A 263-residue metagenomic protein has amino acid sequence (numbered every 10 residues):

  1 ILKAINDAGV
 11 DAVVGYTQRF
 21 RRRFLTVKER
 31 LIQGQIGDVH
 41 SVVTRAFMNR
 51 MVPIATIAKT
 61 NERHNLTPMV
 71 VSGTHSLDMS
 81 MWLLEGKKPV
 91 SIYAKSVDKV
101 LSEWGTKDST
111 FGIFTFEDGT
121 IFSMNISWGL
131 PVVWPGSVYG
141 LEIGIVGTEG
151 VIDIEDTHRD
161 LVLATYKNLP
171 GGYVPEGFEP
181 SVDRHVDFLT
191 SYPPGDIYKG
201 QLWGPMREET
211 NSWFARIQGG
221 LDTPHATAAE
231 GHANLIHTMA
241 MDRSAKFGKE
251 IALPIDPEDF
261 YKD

Functional and structural regions predicted by a protein language model:
I1, V27, A240-M241: Aromatic/hydrophobic pocket-lining residues that form π-stacking "cages" and hydrophobic walls in ligand
I1-D11: Rossmann-fold NAD(P)-binding glycine/threonine-rich loop
D7, R22, H75, E208 (+1 more regions): A non-catalytic, amphipathic alpha-helix used as a structural packing/dimerization or gating element in enzyme scaffolds
V10-V13, Q18-G105, I113, G248: Predominantly a Rossmann-like dinucleotide-binding segment in NAD(P)-dependent oxidoreductases
R22, M51, D153-I154, N234: Short catalytic/ligand-binding loop motif for oxyanion handling, primarily in non-cytosolic enzymes, centered on
V39, W134, T223-A226: Short, surface-exposed helix-loop/turn micro-motifs enriched in polar/charged residues
L77-P170, R207-L221, T238-M241, P254-D263: Contiguous beta-strand/loop segments that form the cofactor/metal-binding neighborhood of enzyme cores
Y173-D263: C-terminal helical cap and adjacent loop that interface with cofactors, partners, or active-site loops
